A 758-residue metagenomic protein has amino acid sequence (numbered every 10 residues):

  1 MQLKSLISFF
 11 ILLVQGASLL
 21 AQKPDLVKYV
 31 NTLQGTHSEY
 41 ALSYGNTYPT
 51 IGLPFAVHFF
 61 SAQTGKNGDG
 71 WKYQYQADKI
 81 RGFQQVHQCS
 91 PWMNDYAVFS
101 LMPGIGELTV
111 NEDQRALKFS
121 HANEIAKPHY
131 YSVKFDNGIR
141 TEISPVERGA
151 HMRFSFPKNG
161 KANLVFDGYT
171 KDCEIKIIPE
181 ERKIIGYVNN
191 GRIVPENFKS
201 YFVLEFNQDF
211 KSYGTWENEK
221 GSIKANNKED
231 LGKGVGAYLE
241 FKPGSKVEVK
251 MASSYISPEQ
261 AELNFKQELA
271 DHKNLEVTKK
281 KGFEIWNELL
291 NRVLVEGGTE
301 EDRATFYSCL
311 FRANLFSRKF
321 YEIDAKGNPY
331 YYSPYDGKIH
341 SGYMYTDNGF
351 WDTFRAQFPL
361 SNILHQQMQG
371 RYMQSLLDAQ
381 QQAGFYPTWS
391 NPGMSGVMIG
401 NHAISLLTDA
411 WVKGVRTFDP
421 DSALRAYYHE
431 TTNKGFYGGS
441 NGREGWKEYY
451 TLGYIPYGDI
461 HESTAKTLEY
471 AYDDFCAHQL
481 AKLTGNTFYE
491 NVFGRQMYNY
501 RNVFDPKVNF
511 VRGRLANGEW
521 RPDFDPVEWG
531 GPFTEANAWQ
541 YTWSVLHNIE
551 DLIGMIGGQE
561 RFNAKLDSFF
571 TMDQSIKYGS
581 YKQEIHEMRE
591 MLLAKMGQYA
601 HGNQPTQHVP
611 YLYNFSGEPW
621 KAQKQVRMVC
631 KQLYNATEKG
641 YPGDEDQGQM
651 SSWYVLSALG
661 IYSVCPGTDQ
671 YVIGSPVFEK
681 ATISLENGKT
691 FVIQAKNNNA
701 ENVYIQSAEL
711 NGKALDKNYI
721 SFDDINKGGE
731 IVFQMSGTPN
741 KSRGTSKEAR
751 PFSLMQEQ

Functional and structural regions predicted by a protein language model:
M1-K23: Bacterial Sec-dependent N-terminal signal peptides
Q22-F358, N362-S405, W411-L468, Q479-N502 (+8 more regions): Accessory carbohydrate-recognition regions in carbohydrate-active enzymes
E469-D473: Hydrophobic, small-residue-rich alpha-helical packing segments that form membrane-like cores
C476: Alpha-helical segment that forms one wall of the substrate-binding/catalytic cleft in peptidoglycan-active domains
P676-F678, A700-I705: Short coil-to-beta strand junction motifs in C2/discoidin
F691-N699: Short aromatic-glycine motifs in intrinsically disordered, low-complexity regions
